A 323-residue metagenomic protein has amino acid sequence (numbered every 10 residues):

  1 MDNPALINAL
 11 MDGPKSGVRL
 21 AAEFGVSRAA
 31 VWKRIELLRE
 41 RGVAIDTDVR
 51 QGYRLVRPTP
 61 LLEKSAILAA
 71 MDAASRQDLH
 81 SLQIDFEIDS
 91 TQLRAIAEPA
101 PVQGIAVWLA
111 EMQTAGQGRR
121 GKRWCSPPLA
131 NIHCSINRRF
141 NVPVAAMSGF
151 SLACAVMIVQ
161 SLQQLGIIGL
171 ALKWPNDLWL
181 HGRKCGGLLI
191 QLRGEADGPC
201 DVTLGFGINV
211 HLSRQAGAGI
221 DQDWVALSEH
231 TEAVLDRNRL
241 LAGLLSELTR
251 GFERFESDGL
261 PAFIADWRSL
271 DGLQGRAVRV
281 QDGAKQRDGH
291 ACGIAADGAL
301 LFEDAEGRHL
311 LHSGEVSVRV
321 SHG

Functional and structural regions predicted by a protein language model:
D2-Q163, L235: N-terminal lobe of the biotin/lipoate ligase/transferase fold
P4-L6, G104, L109-T114, R120-N131 (+1 more regions): Catalytic beta-strand/loop module used to bind and position nucleotide/cofactor moieties in cofactor-attachment
